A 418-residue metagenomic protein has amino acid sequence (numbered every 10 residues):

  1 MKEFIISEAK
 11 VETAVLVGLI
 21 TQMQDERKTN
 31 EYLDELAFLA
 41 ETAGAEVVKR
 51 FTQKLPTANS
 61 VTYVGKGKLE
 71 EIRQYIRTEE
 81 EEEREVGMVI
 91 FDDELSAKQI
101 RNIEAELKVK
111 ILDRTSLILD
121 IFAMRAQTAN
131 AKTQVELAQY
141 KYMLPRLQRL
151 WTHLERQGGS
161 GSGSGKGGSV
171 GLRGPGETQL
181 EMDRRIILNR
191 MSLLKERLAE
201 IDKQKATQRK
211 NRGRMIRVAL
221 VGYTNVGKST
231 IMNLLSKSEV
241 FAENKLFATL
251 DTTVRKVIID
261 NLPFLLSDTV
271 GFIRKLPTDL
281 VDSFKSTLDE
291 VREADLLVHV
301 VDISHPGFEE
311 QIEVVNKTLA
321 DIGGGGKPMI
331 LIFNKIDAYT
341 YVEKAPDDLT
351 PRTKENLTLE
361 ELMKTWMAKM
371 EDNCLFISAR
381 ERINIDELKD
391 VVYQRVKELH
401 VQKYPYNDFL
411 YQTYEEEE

Functional and structural regions predicted by a protein language model:
M1-L119: N-terminal accessory targeting/assembly segments
M1-L16, A37, Q148-V226, M232 (+2 more regions): C-terminal-of-GTPase-core extension/linker across diverse P-loop GTPases
K2, K210-G213, L234-F264, I273-S283 (+2 more regions): Switch I (effector-binding) loop of TRAFAC-class P-loop GTPase G-domains
K2-I5, E31-D34, T57-Q74, D251 (+2 more regions): Switch II of P-loop NTPase G domains
E8-A9, R77-R84, K256-D260, L265 (+4 more regions): Conserved catalytic network of the ASCE P-loop NTPase/AAA+ motor domain
Q22-M23, N59, E94-A97, R292-E313 (+2 more regions): Conserved Switch II/interswitch segment of TRAFAC-class P-loop GTPases
Q24-R27, A58-T62, A97-N102, L119-F122 (+4 more regions): Switch/connector loops and helix/strand junctions flanking conserved nucleotide-binding motifs in nucleotide-processing
L117-A138: Short alpha-helix plus adjacent loop in nuclease-associated cores
